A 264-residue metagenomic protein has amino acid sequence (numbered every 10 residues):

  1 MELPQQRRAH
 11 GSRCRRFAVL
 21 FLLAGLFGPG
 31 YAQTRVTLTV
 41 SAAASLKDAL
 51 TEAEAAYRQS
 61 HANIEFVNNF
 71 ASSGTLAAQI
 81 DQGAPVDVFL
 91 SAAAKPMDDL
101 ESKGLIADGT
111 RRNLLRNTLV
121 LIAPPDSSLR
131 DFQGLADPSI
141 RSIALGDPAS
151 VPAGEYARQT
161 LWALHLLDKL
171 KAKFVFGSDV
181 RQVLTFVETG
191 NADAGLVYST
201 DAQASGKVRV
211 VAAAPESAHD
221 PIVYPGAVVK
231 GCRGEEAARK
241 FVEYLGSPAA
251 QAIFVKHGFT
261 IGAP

Functional and structural regions predicted by a protein language model:
M1-E2, Q6, P29, Y57: A composition/secondary-structure signal for short, hydrophobic, low-basic-content segments with alpha-helix propensity
L3-A18: Bacterial N-terminal signal peptides that target proteins for export
S12, F21-L22, A53, I64: A periodicity- and composition-biased signal for non-globular, repetitive helical segments
F17-P29: Bacterial N-terminal signal peptides
G30-H61, E65-Q82, S91-A94, D98-G104 (+1 more regions): Exported/periplasmic ABC-transporter solute-binding proteins
